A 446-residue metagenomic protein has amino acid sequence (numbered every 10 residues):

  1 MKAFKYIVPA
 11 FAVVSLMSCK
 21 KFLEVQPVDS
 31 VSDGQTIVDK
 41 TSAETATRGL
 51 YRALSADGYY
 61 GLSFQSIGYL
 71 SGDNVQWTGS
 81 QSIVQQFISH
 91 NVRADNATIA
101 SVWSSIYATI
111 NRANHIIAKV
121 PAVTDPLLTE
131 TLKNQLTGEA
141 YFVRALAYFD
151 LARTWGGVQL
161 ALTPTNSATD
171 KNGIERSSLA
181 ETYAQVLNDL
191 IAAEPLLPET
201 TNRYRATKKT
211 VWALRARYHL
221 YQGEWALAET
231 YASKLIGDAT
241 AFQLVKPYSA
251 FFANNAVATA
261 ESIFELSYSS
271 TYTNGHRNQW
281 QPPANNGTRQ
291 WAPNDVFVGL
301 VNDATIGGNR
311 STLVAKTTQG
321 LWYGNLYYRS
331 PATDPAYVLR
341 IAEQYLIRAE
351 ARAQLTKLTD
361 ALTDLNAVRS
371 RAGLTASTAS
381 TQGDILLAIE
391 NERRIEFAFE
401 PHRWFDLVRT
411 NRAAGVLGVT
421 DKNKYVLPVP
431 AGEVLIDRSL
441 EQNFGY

Functional and structural regions predicted by a protein language model:
A3-F4, S18-I67, D437-Y446: Acidic, glycine-rich segments characteristic of secretory precursors and extracytoplasmic regions
K20, G157-V158, L187-I191, L197 (+2 more regions): Aromatic-residue-lined binding/catalytic grooves and analogous aromatic/hydrophobic interfacial grooves in multimeric
E44, S82-W155, A192-T201, P331-L339 (+2 more regions): Conserved, well-structured interaction surfaces
V75, S82-V84, L227-I341, Q382 (+4 more regions): Hydrophobic-face positions in mid-chain alpha helices that act as interaction patches
